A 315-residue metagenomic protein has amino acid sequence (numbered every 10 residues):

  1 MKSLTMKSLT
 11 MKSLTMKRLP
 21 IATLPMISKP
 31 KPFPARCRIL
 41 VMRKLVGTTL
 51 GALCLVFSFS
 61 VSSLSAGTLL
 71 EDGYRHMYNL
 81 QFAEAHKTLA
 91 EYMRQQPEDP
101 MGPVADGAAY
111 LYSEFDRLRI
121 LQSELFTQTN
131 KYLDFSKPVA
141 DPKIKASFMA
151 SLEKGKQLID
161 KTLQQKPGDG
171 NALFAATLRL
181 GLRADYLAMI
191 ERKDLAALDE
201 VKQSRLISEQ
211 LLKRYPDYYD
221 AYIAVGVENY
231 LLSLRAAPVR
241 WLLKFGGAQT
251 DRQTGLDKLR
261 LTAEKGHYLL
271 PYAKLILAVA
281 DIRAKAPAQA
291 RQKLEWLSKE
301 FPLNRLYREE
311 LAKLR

Functional and structural regions predicted by a protein language model:
M1-I21: Long, intrinsically disordered low-complexity tandem-repeat segments
K2, M42-L45: Positively charged n-region of N-terminal signal peptides that target proteins for export
R18, R36-R38, R43: Basic polycationic patches enriched in arginine
T49-S60: Bacterial N-terminal signal peptides
S63-G67: Boundary at the C-terminal end of the N-terminal hydrophobic targeting segment
L69, R75-L89, E98, A109-G168 (+5 more regions): Short coil/linker segments at helix-helix boundaries
V279-R315: A cross-kingdom marker for long, charged
